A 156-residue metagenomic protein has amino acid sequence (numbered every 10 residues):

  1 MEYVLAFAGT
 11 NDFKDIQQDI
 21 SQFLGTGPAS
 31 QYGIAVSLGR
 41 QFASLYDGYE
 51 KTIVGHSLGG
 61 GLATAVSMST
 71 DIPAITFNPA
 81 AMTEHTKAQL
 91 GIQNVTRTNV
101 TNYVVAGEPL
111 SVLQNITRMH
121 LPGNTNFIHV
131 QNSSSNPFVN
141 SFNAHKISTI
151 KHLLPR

Functional and structural regions predicted by a protein language model:
M1-V54, T70-P73, A80-Q89: A conserved cap/lid and substrate-binding interface adjacent to the catalytic center of lipid-processing enzymes
E2, M68-R156: Serine hydrolase/lipase
G39, A63-T64: Short amphipathic alpha-helical segments and helix-helix/interface helices
V54-G59, A63: Gly/Ala-rich beta-loop-alpha elbow adjacent to hydrolase catalytic centers
